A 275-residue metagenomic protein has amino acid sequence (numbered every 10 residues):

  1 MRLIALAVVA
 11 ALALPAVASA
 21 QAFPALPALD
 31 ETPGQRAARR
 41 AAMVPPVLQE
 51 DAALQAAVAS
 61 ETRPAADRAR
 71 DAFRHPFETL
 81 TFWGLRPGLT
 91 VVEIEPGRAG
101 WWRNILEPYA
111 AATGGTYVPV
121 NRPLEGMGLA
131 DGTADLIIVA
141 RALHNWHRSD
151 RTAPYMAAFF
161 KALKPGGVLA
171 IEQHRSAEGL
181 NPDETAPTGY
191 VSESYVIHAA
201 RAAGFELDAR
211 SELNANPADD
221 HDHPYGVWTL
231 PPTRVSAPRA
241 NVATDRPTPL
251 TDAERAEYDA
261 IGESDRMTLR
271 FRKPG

Functional and structural regions predicted by a protein language model:
D71-T90: Conserved alpha-helix/loop element of class I SAM-dependent methyltransferases that forms part of the SAM/SAH-binding
G88-R98: Conserved class I S-adenosyl-L-methionine
M127-I137: A short acidic, Gly/Pro-enriched loop at the edge of an enzyme's catalytic core that lines a small-molecule cofactor
D135-A153: A short SAM/SAH-binding and catalytic strip from SAM-dependent methyltransferases
T152-P165: A short glycine-rich, Lys/Arg-flanked "PGG" loop and its adjoining helix->strand segment in the class I
G166-H174: Conserved beta-strand signature within the Rossmann-like core of class I S-adenosyl-L-methionine
P182-D208: Conserved Class I S-adenosyl-L-methionine
T251-G275: C-terminal lobe and adjacent flexible extensions of AdoMet/dcAdoMet transferase-like proteins
